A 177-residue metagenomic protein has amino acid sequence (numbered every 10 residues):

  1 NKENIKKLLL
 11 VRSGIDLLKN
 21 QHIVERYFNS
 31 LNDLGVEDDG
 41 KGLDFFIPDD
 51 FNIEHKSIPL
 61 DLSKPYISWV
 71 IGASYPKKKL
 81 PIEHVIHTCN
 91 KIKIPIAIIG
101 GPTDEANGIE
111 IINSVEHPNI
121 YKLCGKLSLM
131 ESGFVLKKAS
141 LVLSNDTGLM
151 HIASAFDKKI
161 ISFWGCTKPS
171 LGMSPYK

Functional and structural regions predicted by a protein language model:
N1-K177: Catalytic machinery of carbohydrate-active enzymes, primarily nucleotide-sugar-dependent glycosyltransferases
